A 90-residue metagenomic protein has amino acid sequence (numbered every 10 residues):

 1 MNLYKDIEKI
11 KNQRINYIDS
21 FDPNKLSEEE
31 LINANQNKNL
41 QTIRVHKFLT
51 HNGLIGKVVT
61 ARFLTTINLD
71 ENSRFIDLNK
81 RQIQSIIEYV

Functional and structural regions predicted by a protein language model:
M1-N52: Long, highly charged, low-complexity intrinsically disordered interaction regions that mediate electrostatic DNA/RNA
L31-L54, L64-N72, K80-Q82, I87-Y89: Extended, structured, electrostatic nucleic-acid-contact surfaces
K57: Active-site nucleotide-donor binding segment shared across nucleotidyl transfer reactions
